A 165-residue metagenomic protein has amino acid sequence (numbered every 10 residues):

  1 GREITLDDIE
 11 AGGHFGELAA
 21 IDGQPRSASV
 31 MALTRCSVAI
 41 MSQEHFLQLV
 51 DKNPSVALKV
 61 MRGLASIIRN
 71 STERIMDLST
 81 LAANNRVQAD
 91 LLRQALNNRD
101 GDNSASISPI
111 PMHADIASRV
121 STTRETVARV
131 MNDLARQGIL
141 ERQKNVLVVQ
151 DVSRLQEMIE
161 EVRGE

Functional and structural regions predicted by a protein language model:
T5-R69: Cyclic-nucleotide recognition modules
D8, I40, I110, V148-V149: Short aromatic/basic micro-patch
D51-R124: Polybasic "coupling" helices that flank or enter modular domains
N98-D102, M112, V146-E165: Short, cationic-aromatic polyanion-contact patches
D133-L134: Basic amphipathic alpha-helical segments that dock to polyanions
G138: Glycine-centered, phosphate/nucleic-acid-interacting loop/turn motifs that mediate DNA/RNA or nucleotide
